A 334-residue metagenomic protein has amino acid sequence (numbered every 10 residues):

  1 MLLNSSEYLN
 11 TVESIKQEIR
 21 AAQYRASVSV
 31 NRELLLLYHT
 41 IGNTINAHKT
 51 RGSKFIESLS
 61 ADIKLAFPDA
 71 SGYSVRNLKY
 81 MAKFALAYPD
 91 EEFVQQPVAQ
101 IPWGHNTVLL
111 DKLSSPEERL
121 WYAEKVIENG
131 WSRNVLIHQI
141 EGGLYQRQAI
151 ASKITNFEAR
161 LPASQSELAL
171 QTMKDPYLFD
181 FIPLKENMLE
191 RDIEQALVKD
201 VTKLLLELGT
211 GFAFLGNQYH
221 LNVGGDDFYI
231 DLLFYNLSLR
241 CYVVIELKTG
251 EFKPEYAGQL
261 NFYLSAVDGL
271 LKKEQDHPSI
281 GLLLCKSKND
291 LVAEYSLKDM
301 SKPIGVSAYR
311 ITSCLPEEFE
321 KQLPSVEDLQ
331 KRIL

Functional and structural regions predicted by a protein language model:
M1-L334: Basic, low-complexity intrinsically disordered segments
